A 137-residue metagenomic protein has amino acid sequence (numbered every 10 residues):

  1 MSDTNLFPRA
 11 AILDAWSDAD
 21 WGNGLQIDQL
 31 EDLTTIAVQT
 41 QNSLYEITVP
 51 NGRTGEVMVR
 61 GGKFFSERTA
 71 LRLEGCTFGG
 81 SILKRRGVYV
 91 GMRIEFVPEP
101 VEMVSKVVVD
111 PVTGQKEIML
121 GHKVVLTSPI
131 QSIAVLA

Functional and structural regions predicted by a protein language model:
M1-N51: N-terminal low-complexity, intrinsically disordered segments
D3-A10, F64-A137: Low-complexity intrinsically disordered segments
Q39-Q41, T48-P50, R60, E74 (+2 more regions): A structural detector for beta-sheet-dominated domains
V49-G55, Q131-S132: A short, sequence-level motif marking secondary-structure junctions
G52-S66: Short, surface-exposed, low-complexity cationic segments
